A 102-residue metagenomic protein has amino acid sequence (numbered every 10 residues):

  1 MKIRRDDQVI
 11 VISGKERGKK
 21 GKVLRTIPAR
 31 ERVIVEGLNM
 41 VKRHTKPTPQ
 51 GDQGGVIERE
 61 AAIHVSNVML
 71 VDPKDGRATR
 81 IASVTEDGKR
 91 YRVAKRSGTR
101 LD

Functional and structural regions predicted by a protein language model:
M1-K46, V56-E60, M69-R77, S83-D102: Ribosome large-subunit tunnel/peptidyl-transferase-proximal elements
S66: A cytosolic small-molecule/anion-sensing beta-strand core signal
